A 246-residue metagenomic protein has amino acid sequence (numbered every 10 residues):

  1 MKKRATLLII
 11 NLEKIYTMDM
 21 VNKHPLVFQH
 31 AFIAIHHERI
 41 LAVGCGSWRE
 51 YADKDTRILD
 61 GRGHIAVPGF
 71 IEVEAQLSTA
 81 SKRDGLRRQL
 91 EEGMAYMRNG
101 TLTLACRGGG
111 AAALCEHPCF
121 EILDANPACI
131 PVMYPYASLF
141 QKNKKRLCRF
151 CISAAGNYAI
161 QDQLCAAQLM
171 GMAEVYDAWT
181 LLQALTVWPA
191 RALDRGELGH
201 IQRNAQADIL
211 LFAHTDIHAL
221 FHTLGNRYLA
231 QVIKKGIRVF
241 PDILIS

Functional and structural regions predicted by a protein language model:
K2-A5, Y16-V67: Histidine-rich, glycine-flanked metal-binding segment
R4-I10, Y51-R98, L102: Replace "His-x-His-based motif
L12, I33, E38, G63 (+7 more regions): Divalent metal-coordination and catalytic microenvironments
T17, Q206-S246: C-terminal cap of metal-dependent C-N hydrolases
N22-L26, R49-E50, P189-L193, F221-T223: Short loop/turn motifs at secondary-structure junctions and domain boundaries
K23, N143-F212: His/Asp/Glu-enriched, well-ordered alpha-helical/loop segment that forms or immediately abuts the divalent-metal
E72, Q76, Q89-Y134: Divalent metal-dependent hydrolysis catalytic cores, especially in the metallo-beta-lactamase
Y96, A128, F140-K145, M170: Generic structural signal for hydrophobic
